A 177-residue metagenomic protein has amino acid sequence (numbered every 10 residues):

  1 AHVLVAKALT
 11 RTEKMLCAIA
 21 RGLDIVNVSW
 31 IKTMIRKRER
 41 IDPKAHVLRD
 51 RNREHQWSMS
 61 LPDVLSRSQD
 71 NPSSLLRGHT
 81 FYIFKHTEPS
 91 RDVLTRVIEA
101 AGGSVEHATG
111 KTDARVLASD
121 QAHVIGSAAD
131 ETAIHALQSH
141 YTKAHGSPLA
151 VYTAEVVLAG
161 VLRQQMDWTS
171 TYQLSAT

Functional and structural regions predicted by a protein language model:
A1-K44, E88-T177: BRCT (BRCA1 C-terminal) domain core and associated BRCT-interaction motifs
C17, D24-T80: Conserved, structured regulatory domains from eukaryotic proteins
N71-E88, V124-G126: Short hydrophobic beta-strand segments
